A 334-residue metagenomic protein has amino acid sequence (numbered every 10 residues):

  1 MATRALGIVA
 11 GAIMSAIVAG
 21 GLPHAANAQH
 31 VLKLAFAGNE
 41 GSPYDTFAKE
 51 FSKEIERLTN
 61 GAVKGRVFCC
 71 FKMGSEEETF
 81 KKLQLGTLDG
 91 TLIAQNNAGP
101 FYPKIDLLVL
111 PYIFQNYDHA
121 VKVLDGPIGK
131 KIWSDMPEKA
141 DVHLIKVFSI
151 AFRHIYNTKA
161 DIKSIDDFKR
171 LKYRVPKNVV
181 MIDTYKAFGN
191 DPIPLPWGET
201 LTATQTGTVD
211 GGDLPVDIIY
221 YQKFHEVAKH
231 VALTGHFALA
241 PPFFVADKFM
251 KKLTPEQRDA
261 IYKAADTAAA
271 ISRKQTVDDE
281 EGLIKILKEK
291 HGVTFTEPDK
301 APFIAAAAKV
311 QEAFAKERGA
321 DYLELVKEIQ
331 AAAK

Functional and structural regions predicted by a protein language model:
M1-R4: N-terminal secretory signal peptides that target proteins for export/translocation
G11, N27-H119, I128-K130, S134-K334: N-terminal secretory/targeting leader peptides
G11, S15-A25: C-terminal segment of classical bacterial N-terminal signal peptides
